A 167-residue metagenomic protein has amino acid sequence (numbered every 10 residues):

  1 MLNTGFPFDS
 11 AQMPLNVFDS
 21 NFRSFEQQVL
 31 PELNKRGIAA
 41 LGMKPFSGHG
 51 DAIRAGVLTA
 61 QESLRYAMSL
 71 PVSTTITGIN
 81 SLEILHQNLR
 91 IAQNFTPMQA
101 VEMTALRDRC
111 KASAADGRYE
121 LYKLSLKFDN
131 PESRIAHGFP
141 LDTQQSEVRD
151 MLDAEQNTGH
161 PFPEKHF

Functional and structural regions predicted by a protein language model:
N3-P7, S20, Q27-F167: Structured C-terminal cap/extension of enzyme domains
Q12-S20: Catalytic beta/alpha-barrel core
